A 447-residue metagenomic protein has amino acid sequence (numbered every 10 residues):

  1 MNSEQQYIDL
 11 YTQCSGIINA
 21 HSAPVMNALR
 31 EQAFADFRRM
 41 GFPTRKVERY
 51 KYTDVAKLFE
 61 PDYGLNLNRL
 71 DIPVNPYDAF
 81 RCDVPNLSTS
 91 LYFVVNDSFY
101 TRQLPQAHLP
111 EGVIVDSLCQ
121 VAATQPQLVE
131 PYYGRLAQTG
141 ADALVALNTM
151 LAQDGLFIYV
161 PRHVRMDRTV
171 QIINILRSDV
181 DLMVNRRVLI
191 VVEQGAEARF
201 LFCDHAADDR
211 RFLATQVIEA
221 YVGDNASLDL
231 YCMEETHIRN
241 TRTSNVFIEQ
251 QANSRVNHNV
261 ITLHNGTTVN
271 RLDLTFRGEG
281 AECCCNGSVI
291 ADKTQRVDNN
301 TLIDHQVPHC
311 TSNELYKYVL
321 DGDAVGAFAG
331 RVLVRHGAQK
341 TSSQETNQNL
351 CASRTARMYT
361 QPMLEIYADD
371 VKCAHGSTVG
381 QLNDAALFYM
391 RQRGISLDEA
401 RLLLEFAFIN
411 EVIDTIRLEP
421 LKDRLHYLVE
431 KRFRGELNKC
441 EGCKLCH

Functional and structural regions predicted by a protein language model:
M1-V217, N225-S227: Short, low-to-moderate order helix/coil transition modules at the start of elongated helical scaffolds
E111-I114, T124, L128-I395, I409 (+2 more regions): Conserved beta-strand/loop scaffold segments within soluble protein domains that form the structured core and edges
